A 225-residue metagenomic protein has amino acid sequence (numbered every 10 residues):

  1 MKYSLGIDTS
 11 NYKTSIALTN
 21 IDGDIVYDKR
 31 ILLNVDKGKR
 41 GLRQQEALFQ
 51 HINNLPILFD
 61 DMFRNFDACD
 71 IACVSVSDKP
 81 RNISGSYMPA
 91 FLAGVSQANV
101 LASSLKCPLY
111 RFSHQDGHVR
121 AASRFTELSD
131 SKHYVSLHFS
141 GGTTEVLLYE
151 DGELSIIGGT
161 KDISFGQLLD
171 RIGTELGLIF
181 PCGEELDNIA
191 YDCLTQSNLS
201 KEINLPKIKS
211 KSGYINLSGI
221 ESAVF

Functional and structural regions predicted by a protein language model:
M1-K2, C107-V135: Conserved phosphate-binding catalytic cores of ATP/NTP-utilizing and phosphoryl-transfer enzymes
K2, T9-S10, A17, Y27-D28 (+3 more regions): A short helix-loop
I7, S75-V76, L109-H114: General beta-strand structural signal in soluble alpha/beta enzymes
S10-F49, S155-I156: Short glycine-rich, Thr/Ser-proximal phosphate-binding strand/loop in the N-terminal lobe of ATP-dependent enzymes
K13, S77-N82, S113-V119, T143: Acidic, glycine-rich active-site loops and adjacent beta-strand->loop/helix elements that engage anionic groups
I31, Q50-F66: Short, well-ordered amphipathic alpha-helical segments that serve as non-catalytic structural scaffolds within diverse
D60-N99: Short beta-strand-loop/turn "lid" adjacent to the catalytic site in phosphate-handling enzymes
